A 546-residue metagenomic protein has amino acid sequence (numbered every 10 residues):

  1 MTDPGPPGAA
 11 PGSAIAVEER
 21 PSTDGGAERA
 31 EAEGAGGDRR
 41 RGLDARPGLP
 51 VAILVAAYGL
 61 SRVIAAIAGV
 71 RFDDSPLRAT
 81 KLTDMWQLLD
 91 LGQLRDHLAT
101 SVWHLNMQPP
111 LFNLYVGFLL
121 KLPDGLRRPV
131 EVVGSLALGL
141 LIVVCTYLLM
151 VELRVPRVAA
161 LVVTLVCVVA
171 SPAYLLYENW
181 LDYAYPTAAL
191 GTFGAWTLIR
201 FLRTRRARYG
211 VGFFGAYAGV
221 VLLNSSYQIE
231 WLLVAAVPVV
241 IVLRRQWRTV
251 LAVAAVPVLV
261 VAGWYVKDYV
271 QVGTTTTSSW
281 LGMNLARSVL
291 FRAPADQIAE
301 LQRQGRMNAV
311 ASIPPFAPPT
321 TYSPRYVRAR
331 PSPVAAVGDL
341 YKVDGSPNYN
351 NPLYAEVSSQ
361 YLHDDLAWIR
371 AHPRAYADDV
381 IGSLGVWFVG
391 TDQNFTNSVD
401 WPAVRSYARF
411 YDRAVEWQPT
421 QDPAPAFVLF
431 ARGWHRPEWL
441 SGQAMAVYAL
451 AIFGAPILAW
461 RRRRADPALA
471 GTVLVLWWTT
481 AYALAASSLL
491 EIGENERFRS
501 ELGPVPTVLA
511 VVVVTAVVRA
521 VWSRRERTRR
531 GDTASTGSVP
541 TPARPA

Functional and structural regions predicted by a protein language model:
D44, G48, R127-S135, N350-N351 (+3 more regions): Membrane-interface anchor segments at the N-terminal boundary of transmembrane helices in multi-pass membrane enzymes
R46-A79, A170, P257-D268: Transmembrane signal-anchor helices characteristic of membrane glycosylation enzymes that use polyprenol
A66-D96, W103-F118, G125-L126, T275-S278 (+3 more regions): Extracytoplasmic catalytic/substrate-binding loops of multi-pass membrane glycan-assembly enzymes
T100-M107, L111-A137, R154-R157, A173 (+2 more regions): Juxtamembrane segments of multi-pass membrane glycosylation machinery that transfer sugars from lipid-linked donors
M107, V130-L138, V166, A170-L198 (+3 more regions): Multi-pass, polyprenyl lipid-linked donor-dependent membrane glycosyltransferases
T146-P172, A188-A189, R203, R208-V211: Transmembrane-helix signature of polytopic, membrane-embedded enzymes that assemble or transfer cell-envelope glycans
L165, Y209-N224, P257-Y265: Membrane-interface alpha helices of multi-pass inner-membrane proteins
S278-W417: Membrane-proximal stem/loop segments at transmembrane-domain junctions that anchor or position
